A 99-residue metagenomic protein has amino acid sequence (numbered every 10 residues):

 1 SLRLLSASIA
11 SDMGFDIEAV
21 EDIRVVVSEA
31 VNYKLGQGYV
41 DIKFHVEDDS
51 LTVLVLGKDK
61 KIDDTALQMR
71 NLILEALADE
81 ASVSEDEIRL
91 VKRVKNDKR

Functional and structural regions predicted by a protein language model:
S1-V25, H45: Bergerat-fold GHKL ATPase/HATPase_c domain
V31-R99: Conserved beta-strand-loop-beta-strand hairpin that lines the nucleotide-binding pocket of ATP/GTP-utilizing enzymes
